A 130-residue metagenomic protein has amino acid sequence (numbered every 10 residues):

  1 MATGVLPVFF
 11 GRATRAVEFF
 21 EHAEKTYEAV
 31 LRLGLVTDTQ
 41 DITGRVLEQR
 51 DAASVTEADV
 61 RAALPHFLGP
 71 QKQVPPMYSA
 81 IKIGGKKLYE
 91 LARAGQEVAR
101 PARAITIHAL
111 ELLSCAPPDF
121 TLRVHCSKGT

Functional and structural regions predicted by a protein language model:
M1-T130: Catalytic/RNA-binding core of pseudouridine synthases
